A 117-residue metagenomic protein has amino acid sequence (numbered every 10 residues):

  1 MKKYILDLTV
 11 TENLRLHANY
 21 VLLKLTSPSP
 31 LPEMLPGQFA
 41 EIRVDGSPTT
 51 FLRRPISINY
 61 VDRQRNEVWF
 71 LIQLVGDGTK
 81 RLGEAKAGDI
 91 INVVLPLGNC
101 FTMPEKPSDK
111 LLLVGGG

Functional and structural regions predicted by a protein language model:
K2-A87: Ferredoxin-reductase
D77-G117: FNR/FR-type flavoprotein reductase catalytic core
